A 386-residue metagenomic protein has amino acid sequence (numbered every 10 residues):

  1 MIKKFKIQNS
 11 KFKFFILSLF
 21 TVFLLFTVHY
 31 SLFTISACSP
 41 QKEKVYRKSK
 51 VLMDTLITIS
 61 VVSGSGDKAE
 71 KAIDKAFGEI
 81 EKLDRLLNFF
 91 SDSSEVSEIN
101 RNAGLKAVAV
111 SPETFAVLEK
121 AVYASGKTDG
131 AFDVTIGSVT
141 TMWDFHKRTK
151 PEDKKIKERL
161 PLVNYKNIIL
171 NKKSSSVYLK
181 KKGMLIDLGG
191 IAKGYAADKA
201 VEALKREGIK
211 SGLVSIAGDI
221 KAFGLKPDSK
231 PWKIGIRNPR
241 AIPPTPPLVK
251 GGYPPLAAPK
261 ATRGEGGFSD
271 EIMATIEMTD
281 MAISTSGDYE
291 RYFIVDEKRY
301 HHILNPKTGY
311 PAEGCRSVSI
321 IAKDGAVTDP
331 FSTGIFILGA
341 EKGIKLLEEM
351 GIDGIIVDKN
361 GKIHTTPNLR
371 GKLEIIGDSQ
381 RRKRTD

Functional and structural regions predicted by a protein language model:
I2-I35, P243-G267, D378-D386: Short, basic, low-complexity termini and linkers enriched in Ser/Thr/Gly/Pro that act as targeting/leader peptides
I2-K3, I35-T245, E265-D386: Mature catalytic core of soluble alpha/beta enzymes
